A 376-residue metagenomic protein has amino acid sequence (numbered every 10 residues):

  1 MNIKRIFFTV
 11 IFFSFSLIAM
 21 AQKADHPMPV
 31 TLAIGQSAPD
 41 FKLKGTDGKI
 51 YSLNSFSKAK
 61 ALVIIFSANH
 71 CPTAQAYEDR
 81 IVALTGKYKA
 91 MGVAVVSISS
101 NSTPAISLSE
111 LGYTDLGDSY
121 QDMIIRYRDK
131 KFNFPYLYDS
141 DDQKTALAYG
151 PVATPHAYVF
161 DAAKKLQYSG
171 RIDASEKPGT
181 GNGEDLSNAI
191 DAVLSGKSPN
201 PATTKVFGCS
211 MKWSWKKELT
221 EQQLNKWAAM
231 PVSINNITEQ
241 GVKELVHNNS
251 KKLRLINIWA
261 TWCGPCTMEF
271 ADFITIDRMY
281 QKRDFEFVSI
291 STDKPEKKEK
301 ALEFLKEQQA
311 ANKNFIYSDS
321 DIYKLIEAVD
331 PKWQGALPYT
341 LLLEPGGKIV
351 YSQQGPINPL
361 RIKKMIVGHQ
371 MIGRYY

Functional and structural regions predicted by a protein language model:
M1-D25: Bacterial Sec-dependent N-terminal signal peptides
K42-A90: N-terminal, post-signal-peptide region of Sec/Tat-exported proteins
K42-L62, I234-R254, I274-M279, I326: A short beta-strand-turn-helix
K60-L62, S67-H70, K252-R254, W259-W262 (+2 more regions): Short pre-active-site segment immediately N-terminal to redox-active cysteine/selenocysteine motifs in thiol-based
S67-R80, I258-T275: Conserved redox-active cysteine motifs that mediate thiol-disulfide chemistry, especially di-cysteine Cys-X(1-2)-Cys
G92-G117, F132-D142, D284-K298, A310-D321: Thiol-based oxidoreductase modules, predominantly thioredoxin-like and allied folds used for disulfide exchange
D115-V159, Q167, L302-L337: Short, internal strand/loop/helix patches that form the active-site neighborhood or redox-interaction surface
D161-I234, L337-Y376: Thiol-/selenol-based redox modules, centered on thioredoxin-like and closely related oxidoreductase domains
